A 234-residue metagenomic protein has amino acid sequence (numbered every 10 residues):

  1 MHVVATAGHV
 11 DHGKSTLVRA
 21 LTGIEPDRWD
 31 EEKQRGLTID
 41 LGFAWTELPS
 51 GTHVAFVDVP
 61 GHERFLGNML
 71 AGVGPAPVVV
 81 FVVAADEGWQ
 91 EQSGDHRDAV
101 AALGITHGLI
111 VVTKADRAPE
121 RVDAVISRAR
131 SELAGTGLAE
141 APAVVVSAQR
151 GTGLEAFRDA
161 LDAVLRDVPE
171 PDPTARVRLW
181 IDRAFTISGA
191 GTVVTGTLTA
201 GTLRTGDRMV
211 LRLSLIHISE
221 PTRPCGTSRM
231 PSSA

Functional and structural regions predicted by a protein language model:
M1-L37, G42-A55: Conserved G1/Walker A P-loop phosphate-binding module
P60-R64, G74-D95, I105-D123: Conserved Switch II/interswitch segment of TRAFAC-class P-loop GTPases
R117-T174, D182: Canonical P-loop GTPase G-domain recognition
A175-G191, L215: Short, basic/aromatic beta-hairpin or loop at an interaction surface
G191-L198: Short alpha-helix capping/helix-loop boundary micro-motifs
L203-R204: Short, well-ordered loop/turn sites that connect or cap secondary structure elements
I216-A234: Single conserved hydrophobic/aromatic residue that forms the stacking wall/gate of nucleotide- or nucleobase-binding
